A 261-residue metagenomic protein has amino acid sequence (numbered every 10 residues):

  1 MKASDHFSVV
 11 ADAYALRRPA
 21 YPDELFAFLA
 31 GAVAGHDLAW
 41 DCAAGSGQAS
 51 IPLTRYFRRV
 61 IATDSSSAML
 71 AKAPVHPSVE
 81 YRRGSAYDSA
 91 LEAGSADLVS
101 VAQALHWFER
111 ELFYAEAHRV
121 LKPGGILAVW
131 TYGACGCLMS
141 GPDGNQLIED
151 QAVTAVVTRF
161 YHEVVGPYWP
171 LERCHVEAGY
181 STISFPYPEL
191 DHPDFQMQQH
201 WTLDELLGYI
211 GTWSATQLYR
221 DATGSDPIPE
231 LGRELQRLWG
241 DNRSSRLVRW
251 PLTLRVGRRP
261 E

Functional and structural regions predicted by a protein language model:
M1-V9: N-terminal, positively charged/glycine-rich alpha-helical extensions of SAM-dependent methyltransferases
L16-D37: Conserved alpha-helix/loop element of class I SAM-dependent methyltransferases that forms part of the SAM/SAH-binding
L38-W40, S46-D88: Class I SAM-dependent methyltransferase SAM/SAH-binding core
Y87-L98: A short acidic, Gly/Pro-enriched loop at the edge of an enzyme's catalytic core that lines a small-molecule cofactor
D97-E111: A short SAM/SAH-binding and catalytic strip from SAM-dependent methyltransferases
L112-P123: A short glycine-rich, Lys/Arg-flanked "PGG" loop and its adjoining helix->strand segment in the class I
K122-Q199: Conserved catalytic/acceptor-binding region of the Class I
V176-E261: Conserved Class I S-adenosyl-L-methionine
